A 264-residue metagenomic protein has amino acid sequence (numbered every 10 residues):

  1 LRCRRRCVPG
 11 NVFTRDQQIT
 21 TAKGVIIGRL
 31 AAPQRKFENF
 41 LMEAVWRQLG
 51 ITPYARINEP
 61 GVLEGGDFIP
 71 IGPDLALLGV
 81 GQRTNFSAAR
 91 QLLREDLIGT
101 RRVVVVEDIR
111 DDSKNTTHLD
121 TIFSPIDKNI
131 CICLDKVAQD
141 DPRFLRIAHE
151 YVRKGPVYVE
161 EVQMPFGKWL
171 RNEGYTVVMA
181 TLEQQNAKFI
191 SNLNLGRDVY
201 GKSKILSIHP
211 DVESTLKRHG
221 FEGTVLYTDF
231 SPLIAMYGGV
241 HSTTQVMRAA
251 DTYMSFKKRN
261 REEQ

Functional and structural regions predicted by a protein language model:
L1-Q264: The feature marks the mature, well-folded catalytic cores of soluble enzymes
